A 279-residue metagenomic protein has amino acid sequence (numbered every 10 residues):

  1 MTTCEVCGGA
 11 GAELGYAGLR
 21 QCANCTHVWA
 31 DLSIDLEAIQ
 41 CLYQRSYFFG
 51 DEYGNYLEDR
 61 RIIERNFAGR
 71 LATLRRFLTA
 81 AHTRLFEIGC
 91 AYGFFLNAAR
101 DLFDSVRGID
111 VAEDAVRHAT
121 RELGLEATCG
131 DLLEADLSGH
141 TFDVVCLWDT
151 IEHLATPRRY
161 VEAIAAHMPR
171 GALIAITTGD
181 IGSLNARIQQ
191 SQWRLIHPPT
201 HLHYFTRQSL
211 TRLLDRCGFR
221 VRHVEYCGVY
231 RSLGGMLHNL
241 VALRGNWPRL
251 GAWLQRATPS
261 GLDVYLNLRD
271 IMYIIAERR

Functional and structural regions predicted by a protein language model:
M1-W148, R158-V161, Y226-C227, H238-N239 (+2 more regions): Conserved N-terminal segment of class I S-adenosyl-L-methionine
T3-G11, R207-E225: A SAM-dependent methyltransferase catalytic signature shared across enzymes that methylate proteins
W148-A155, T200: Short catalytic micro-motifs in class I SAM-dependent methyltransferases
A155-R159, A186: Short N-terminal helix/helix-N-cap motif within the alpha/beta-hydrolase-1
R158-L173: A short glycine-rich, Lys/Arg-flanked "PGG" loop and its adjoining helix->strand segment in the class I
I176-H203, Q208-L214, M236-V241: Short, glycine-/aromatic-enriched active-site segment of Class I SAM-dependent methyltransferases
Q190-S191, R231-E277: Membrane-proximal basic amphipathic "stem/tether" segments
